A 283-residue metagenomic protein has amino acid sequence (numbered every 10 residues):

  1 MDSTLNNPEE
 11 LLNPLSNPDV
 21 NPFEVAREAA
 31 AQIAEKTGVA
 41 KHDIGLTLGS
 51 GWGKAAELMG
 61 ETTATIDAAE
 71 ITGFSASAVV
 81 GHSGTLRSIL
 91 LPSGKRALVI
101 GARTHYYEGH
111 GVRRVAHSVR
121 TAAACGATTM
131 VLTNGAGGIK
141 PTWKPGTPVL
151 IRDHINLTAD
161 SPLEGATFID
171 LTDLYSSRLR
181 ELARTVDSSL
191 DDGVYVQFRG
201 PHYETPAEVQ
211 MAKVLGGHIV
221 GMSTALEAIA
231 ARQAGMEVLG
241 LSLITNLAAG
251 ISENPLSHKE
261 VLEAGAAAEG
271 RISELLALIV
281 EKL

Functional and structural regions predicted by a protein language model:
D2-L171: Metabolite-binding pocket within alpha/beta catalytic cores that recognizes anionic/polar moieties
Q32, K36-V39, R178, L182-S189 (+1 more regions): Generic non-transmembrane alpha-helical segments
A123-G126, K213, R232: Non-catalytic positions within long, well-ordered alpha-helices that form the structural scaffold/packing of enzyme
T128-T129, H218, E237: Short acidic/polar active-site loop segments enriched in Thr and Asp
L163-R199: Metal-dependent peptidase/peptidase-like ectodomains
T185-H218, L283: Active-site/ligand-binding-proximal alpha/beta "capping" segment
M222-E260: Zn-dependent metallopeptidase/amidohydrolase metal-coordination segment
A249-L283: His/Asp/Glu-rich mid-to-C-terminal helical/loop segments that flank catalytic regions of hydrolases
